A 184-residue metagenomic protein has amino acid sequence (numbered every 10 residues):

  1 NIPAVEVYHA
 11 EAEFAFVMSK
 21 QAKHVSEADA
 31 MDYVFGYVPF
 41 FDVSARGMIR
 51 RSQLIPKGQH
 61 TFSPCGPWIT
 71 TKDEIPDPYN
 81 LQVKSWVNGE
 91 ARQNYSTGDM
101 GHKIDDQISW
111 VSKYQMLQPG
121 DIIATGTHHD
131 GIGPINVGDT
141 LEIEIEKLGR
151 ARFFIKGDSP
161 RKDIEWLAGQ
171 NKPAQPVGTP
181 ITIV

Functional and structural regions predicted by a protein language model:
N1-Y8, F14, A22-D29, S52-K57 (+1 more regions): A generic local secondary-structure boundary/capping motif
Y8-A12, Y33, S63, Y79: Short, basic and Ser/Thr-rich N-terminal targeting/leader segments
A10-K20, V38-V43, I69, V87: Short, structured patches in soluble enzyme cores that scaffold and shape functional sites
S26-V38: Short Gly/aromatic-enriched secondary-structure transition segments
R46-V184: Catalytic-pocket segment enriched in acidic/His residues
